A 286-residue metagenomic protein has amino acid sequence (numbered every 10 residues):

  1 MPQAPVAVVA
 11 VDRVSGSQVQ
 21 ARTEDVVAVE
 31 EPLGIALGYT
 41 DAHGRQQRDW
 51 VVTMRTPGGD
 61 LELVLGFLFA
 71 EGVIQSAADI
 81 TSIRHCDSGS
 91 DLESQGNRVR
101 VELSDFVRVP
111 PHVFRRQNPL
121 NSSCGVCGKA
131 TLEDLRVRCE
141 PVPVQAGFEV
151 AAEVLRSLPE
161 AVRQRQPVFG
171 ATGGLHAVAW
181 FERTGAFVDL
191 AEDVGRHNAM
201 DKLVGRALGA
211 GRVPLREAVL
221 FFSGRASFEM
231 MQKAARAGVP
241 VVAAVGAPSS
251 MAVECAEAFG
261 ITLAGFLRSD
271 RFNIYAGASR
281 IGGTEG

Functional and structural regions predicted by a protein language model:
M1-V178, E182-L190: Intrinsically disordered, low-complexity regions enriched in acidic/Ser/Thr/Pro/Gln residues
Q164, V168-G224: Glycine- and Gly-Pro-enriched alpha-helical subdomains that act as flexible, kink-prone "lid/hinge" or packing modules
H197-G286: Feature captures the catalytic cores and cofactor-binding loops of soluble hydro-lyases/lyases that act on carboxylate
